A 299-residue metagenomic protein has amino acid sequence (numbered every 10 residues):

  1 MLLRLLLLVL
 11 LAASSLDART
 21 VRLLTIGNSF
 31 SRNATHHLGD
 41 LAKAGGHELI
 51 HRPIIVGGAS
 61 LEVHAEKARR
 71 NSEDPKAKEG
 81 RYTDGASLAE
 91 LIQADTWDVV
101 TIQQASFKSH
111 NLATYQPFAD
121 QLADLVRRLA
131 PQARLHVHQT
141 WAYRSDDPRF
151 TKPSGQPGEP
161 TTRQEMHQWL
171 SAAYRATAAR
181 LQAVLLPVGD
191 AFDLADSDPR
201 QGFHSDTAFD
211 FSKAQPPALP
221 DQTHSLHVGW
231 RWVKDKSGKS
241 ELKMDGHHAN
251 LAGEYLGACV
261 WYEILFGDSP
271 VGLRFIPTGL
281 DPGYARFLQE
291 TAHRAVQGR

Functional and structural regions predicted by a protein language model:
M1-L8: Sec-dependent signal peptide recognition, specifically the positively charged N-region followed immediately by
L10-S15: Hydrophobic core
L16-T20: Boundary at the C-terminal end of the N-terminal hydrophobic targeting segment
R22-L24, F30-Q121, L125-P131, R144-P148: Conserved SGNH/GDSL esterase-like catalytic core that processes O-acyl groups on lipids and polysaccharides
R32-H36, L251-E263: A structural signal for well-ordered alpha-helical segments within the folded catalytic domains of diverse enzymes
G85-L251, G272: Alpha-helical cap/lid subdomain in secreted, periplasmic, or secretory-pathway luminal O-acyl-processing enzymes
Y262-R299: C-terminal accessory extensions appended to soluble enzyme cores
